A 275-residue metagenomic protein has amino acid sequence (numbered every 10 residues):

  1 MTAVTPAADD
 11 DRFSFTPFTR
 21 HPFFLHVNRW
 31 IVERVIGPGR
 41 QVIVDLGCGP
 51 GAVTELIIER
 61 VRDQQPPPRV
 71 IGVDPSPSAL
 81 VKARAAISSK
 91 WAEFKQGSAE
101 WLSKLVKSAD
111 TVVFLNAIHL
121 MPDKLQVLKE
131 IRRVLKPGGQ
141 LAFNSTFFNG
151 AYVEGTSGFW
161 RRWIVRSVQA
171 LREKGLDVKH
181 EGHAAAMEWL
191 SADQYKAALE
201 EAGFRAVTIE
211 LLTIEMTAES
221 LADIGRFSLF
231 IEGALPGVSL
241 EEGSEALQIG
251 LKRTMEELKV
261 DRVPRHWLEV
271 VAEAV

Functional and structural regions predicted by a protein language model:
V4-S14, A206-D261: C-terminal helical/coil "lid" or tail adjacent to the Rossmann-like core of SAM-dependent
P22-G39, L56-R60: Conserved alpha-helix/loop element of class I SAM-dependent methyltransferases that forms part of the SAM/SAH-binding
V42-L46, P50-L102: Class I SAM-dependent methyltransferase SAM/SAH-binding core
S103-V112: A short acidic, Gly/Pro-enriched loop at the edge of an enzyme's catalytic core that lines a small-molecule cofactor
T111-K124, F147: A short SAM/SAH-binding and catalytic strip from SAM-dependent methyltransferases
L125-P137: A short glycine-rich, Lys/Arg-flanked "PGG" loop and its adjoining helix->strand segment in the class I
A142-R172: Conserved class I S-adenosyl-L-methionine
M187-A202: Short alpha-helix
